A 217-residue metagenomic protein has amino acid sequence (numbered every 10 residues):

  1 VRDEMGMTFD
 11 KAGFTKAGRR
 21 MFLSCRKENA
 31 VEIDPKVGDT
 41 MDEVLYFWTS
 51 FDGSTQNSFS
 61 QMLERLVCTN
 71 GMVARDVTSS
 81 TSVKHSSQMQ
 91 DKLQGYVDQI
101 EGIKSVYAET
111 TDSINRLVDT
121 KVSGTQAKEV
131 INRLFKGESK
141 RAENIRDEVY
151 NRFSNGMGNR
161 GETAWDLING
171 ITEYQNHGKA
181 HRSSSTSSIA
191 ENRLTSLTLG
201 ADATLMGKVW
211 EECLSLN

Functional and structural regions predicted by a protein language model:
V1-F9: Amphipathic alpha-helical segments
D10, R20-F22: C-terminal accessory regions of helicase/translocase ATPases
G13, A17-G18, E28-N217: Intrinsically disordered, low-complexity regions enriched in serine/threonine
L23, K27: A cross-family detector of function-defining hotspots
